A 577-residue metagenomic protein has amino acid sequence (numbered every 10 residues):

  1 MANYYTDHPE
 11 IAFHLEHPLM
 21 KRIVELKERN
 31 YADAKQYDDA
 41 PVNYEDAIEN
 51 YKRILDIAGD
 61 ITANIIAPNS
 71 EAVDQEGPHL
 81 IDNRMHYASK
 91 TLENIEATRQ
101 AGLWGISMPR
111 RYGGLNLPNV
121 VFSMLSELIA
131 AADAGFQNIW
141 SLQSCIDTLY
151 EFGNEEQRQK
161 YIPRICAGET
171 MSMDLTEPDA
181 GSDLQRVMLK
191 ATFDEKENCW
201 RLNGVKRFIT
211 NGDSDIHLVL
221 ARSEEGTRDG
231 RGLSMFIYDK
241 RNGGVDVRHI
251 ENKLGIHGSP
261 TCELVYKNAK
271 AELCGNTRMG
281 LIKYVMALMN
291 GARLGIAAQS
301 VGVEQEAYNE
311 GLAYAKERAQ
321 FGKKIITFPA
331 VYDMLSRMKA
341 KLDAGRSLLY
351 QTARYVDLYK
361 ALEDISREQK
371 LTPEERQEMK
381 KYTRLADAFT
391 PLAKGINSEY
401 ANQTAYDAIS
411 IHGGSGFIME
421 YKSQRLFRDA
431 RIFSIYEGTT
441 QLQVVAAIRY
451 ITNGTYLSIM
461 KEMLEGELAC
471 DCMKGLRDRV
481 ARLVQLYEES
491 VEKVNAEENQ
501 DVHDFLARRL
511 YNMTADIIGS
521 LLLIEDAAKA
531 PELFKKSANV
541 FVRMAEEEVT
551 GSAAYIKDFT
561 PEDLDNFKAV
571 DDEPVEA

Functional and structural regions predicted by a protein language model:
M1-I81, E573-A577: Extended, charge-enriched "interface" segments that sit outside catalytic cores
A2-Y5, P9-E10, H17-L19, G102 (+3 more regions): Alpha-helix capping/hinge segments and adjacent helical runs
M20-D60, T148-N154, V331-L349, Y355-Q377 (+1 more regions): N-terminal leader/propeptide and maturation segments of large enzyme subunits in energy/redox metabolism and hydrolases
Q36, R241-G244, R248, P260-A292 (+3 more regions): A glycine-rich, basic-preceded beta-loop-alpha segment at the flavin cofactor/substrate interface of flavin-utilizing
G59-D60, K90-P163, A167, T210-G212 (+3 more regions): Internal helix-loop-helix
Y112, G454, G466-A577: C-terminal amphipathic alpha-helical interaction region
C199, N203-V245: A short core secondary-structure module
D343-K394, V491-F505, I524-A528, E532: C-terminal helix-coil-helix/basic helical segment that borders enzyme active sites and/or dimer interfaces and provides
